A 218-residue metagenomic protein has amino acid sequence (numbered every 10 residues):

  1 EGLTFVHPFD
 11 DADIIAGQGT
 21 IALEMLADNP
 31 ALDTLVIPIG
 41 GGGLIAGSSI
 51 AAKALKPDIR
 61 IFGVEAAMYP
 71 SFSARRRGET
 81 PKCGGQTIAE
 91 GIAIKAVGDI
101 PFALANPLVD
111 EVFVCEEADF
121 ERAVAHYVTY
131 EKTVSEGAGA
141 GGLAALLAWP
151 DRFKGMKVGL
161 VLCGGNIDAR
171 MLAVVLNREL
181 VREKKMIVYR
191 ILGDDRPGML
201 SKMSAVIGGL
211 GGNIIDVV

Functional and structural regions predicted by a protein language model:
E1-T34, E65-F120: Small/polar-residue-rich loop-to-helix segments that shape phosphate-bearing ligand pockets
V6, M25, L35-V36, G42 (+7 more regions): Buried hydrophobic positions in well-ordered alpha/beta secondary-structure cores of metabolic enzymes
I15, P38-S49, A66-S73, G137-L146 (+2 more regions): Short glycine/serine/threonine-rich phosphate/pyrophosphate-binding segments that cradle anionic phosphate groups
T20, E24, I45-K56: Short Gly/Thr/Asp-enriched flexible loops that form oxyanion-binding sites at enzyme active sites
A31, G98-M156: Active-site-adjacent helical/loop segments in soluble small-molecule enzymes
D58-R60, K157: Residues at the starts of beta-strands that form the adenosine-phosphate
L147-N177: Catalytic phosphate/nucleotide-handling subdomain of diverse soluble enzymes
A169-V218: A conserved regulatory-domain signal marking ACT and ACT-like small-molecule sensing domains and adjacent regulatory
